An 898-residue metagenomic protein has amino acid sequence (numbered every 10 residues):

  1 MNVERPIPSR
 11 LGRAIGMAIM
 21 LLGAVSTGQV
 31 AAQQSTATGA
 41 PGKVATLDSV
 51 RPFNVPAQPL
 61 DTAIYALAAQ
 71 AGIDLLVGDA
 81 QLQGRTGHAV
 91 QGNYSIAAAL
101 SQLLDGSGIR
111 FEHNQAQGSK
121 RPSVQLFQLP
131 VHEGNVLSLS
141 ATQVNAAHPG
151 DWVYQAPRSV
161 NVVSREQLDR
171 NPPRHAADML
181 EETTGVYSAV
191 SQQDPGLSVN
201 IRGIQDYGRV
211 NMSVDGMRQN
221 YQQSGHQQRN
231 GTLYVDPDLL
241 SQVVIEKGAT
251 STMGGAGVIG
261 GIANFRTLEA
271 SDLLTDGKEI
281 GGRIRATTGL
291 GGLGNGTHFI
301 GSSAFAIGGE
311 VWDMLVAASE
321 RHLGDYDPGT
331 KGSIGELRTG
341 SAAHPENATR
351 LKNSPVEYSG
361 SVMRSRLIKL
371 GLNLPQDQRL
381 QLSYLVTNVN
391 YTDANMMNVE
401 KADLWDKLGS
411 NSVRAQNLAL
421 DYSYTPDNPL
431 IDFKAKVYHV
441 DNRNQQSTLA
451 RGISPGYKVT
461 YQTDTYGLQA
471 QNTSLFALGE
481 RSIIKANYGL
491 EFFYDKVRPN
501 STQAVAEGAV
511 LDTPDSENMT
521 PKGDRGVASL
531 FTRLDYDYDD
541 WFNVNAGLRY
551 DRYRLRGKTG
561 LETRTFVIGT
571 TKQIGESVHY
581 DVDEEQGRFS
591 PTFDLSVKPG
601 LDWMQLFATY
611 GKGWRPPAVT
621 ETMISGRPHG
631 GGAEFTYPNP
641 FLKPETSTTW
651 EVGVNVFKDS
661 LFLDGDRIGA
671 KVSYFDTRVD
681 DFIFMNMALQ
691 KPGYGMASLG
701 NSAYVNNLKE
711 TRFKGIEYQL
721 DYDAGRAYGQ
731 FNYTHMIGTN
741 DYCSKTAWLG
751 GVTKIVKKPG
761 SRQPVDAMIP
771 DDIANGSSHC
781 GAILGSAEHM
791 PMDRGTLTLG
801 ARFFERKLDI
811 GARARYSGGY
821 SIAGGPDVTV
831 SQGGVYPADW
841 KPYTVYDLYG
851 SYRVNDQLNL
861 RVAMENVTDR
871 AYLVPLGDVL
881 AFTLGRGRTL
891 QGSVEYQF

Functional and structural regions predicted by a protein language model:
S35-G42, I64, F127-D169, Y207 (+1 more regions): Short, acidic, small-residue-rich periplasmic hinge/interaction motif at the N-terminus of Gram-negative outer-membrane
H132, A177-R218, K247: Extracytoplasmic beta-strand/coil segments of soluble accessory domains associated with Gram-negative outer-membrane
Q219-A249: Short acidic/polar hinge/loop motifs at secondary-structure boundaries that mediate gating or recognition
A286, D432-T448, K598, Q605-G611 (+4 more regions): Membrane-embedded beta-barrel scaffold of Gram-negative outer-membrane proteins
L290-L323, P328, G332-D393, R414-Q416 (+6 more regions): Transmembrane beta-barrel wall of Gram-negative outer-membrane proteins
E357-S361, D377-P429, N442-T465, E517 (+2 more regions): Flexible loop and strand-edge segments within Gram-negative outer membrane beta-barrel domains
N373-P375, I483-K485, E491, P521-T677 (+2 more regions): Structural signature of Gram-negative outer-membrane beta-barrels, strongest in the C-terminal barrel of TonB-dependent
S474, D537-V544, D551-Y553, F662-V679 (+2 more regions): Gram-negative outer-membrane beta-barrel transporters
